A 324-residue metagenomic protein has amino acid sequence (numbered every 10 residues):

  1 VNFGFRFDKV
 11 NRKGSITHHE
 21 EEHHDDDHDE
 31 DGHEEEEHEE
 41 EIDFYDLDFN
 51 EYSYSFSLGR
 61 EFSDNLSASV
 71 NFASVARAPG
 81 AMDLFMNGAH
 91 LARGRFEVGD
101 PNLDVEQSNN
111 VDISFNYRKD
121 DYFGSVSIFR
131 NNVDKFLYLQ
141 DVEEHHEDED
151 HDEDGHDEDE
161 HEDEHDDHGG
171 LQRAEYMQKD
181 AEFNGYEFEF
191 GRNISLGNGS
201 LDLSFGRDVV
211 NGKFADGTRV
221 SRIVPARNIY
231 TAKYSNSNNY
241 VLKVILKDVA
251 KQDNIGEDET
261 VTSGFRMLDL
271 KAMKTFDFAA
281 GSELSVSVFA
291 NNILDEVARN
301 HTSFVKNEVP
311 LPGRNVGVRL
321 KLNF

Functional and structural regions predicted by a protein language model:
V1, N50, G59-E61, S74 (+8 more regions): Residue-level signature of outer-membrane beta-barrel architecture
V1-E21, E40-I42, F49-S55, R192-S204: Surface-exposed extracellular loop regions of Gram-negative outer-membrane beta-barrel proteins
F7-K13, D48-Y54, F62, L66 (+11 more regions): Transmembrane beta-barrel architecture of outer-membrane proteins
N11-E39, D46, D64-N110, R130-D150 (+6 more regions): Surface-exposed extracellular loop regions of Gram-negative outer-membrane beta-barrel proteins, predominantly
E40-D46, L58, G99-L103, S114 (+6 more regions): Outer-membrane beta-barrel proteins
F56, A73, V105, N109 (+2 more regions): Conserved C-terminal beta-signal and adjacent last beta-strands/turns of outer-membrane beta-barrel proteins
L66-A68, G124, V241-K243: Acidic/polar loop patches that form or flank catalytic/metal-binding clefts of enzymes that bind anionic ligands
F129-V133, E153-Q252: Gram-negative outer-membrane beta-barrel transporters
